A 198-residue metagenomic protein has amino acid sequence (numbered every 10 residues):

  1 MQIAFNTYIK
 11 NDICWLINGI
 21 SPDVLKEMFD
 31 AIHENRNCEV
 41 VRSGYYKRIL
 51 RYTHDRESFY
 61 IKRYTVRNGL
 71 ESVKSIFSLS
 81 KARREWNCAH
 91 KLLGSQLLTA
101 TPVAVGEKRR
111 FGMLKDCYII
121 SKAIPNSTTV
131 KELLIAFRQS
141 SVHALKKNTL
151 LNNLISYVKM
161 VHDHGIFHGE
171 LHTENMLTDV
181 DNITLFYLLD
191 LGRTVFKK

Functional and structural regions predicted by a protein language model:
M1-E39: Juxta-kinase regulatory segment immediately upstream of eukaryotic protein kinase catalytic domains
V24-K131, K159, D163-H164: Conserved ATP-binding subdomain of kinase catalytic cores across diverse folds
V73, S140-K146: Surface-exposed cleft-lining segments at the edges of enzyme active sites
T129-S141: AlphaC helix of the protein kinase catalytic domain
D163-T173: Catalytic-loop of the protein kinase fold
E174-K198: Catalytic activation segment of kinase domains across protein kinase-like and atypical kinase folds
